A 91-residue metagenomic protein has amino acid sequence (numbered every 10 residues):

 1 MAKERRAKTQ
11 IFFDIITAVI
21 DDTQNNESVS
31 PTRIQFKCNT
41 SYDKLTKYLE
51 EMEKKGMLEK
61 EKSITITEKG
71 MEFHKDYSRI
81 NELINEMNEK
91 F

Functional and structural regions predicted by a protein language model:
M1-I16: Short alpha-helical segments that sit at the start of domains
A2, C38-E53: Short amphipathic alpha-helical interaction segments
I16-Q24, S78: Short, locally clustered residues in the helix-turn-helix/winged-helix DNA-binding domain
Q24-K37: Short acidic, hydrophobic short linear motifs in intrinsically disordered regions
E53-I64: A short, conserved structural fragment
S63-E72: Accessory beta->alpha helical hairpin/"wing" motif in late/C-terminal subdomains of nucleic-acid enzymes
E72-F91: Short, amphipathic alpha-helical interaction segments positioned at domain boundaries
